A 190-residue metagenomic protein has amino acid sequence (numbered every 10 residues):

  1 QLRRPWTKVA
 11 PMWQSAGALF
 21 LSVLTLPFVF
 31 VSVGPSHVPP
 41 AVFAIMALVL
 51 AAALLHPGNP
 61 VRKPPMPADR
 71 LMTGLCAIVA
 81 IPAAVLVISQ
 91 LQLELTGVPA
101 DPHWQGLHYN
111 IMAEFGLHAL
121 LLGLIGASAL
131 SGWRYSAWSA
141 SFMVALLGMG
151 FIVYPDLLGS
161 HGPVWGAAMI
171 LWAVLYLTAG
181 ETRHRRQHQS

Functional and structural regions predicted by a protein language model:
L2-P11, L55-A68, L124-W133: Cytoplasmic membrane-interface regions of multi-pass membrane proteins
R3-F20, T73-G74, G132-A140: Membrane-interfacial loop-to-transmembrane alpha-helix junctions, especially the N-terminal start
R4, P82, G106-M112, A129-L130: Intrinsic-disorder/low-complexity, polar/charged segments
A16-F30, V42-H56, A68-L93, N110-H118 (+1 more regions): Alpha-helical transmembrane segments of multi-pass integral membrane proteins
L26-V42, L86-E114, M149-M169: Membrane interfacial helix motifs at helix-loop boundaries and amphipathic/re-entrant anchors
V49-D69, A173-S190: Membrane-water interface at the C-terminal end of transmembrane alpha helices
E114-S190: C-terminal transmembrane-bundle signature of multipass membrane proteins, characterized by strong activation on
